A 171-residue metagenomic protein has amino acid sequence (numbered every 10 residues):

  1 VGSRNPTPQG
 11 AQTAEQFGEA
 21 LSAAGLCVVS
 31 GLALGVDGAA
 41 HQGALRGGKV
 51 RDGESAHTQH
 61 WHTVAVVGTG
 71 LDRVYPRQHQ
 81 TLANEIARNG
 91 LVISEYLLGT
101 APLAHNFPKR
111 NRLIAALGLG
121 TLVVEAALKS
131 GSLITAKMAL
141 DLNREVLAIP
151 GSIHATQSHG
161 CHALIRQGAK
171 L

Functional and structural regions predicted by a protein language model:
V1-L171: Glycine-biased, small-residue-rich flexible motifs in mid-sequence functional cores and linkers
